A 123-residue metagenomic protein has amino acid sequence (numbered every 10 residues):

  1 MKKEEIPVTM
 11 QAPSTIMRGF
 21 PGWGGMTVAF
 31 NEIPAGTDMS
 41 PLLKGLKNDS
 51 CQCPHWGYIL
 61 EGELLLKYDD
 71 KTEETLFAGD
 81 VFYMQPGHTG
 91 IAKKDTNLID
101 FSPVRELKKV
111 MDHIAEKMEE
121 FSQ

Functional and structural regions predicted by a protein language model:
M1-S40, K47, Q123: A short, N-terminal "cap"/entry segment at the start of jelly-roll beta-barrel domains of the cupin/DSBH fold
K3, V28-F30, W56, E73 (+1 more regions): Conserved hydrophobic/aromatic beta-strand scaffold that supports enzyme active sites
M26, Q85-M111: Ligand-binding loop in jelly-roll beta-barrel domains
I33-M39, E61-L64, K71: Short, charged/polar surface micro-motifs in flexible loops or helix N-caps
P41-L42, F77-A78, K109-D112: A short, polar/proline- and glycine-enriched secondary-structure boundary/capping micro-motif
D49-L66: Short, conserved beta-strand element in jelly-roll/cupin
Y68-H88: Short acidic-glycine-tyrosine-enriched beta hairpin
D112-Q123: Glycine- and charge-enriched low-complexity intrinsically disordered segments
